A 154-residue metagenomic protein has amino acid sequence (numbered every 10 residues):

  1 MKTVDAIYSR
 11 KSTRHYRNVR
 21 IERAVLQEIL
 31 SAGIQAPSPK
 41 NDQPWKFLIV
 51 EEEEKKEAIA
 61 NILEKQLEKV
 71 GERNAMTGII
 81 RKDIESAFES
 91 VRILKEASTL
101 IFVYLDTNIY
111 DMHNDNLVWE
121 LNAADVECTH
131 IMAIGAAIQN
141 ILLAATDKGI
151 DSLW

Functional and structural regions predicted by a protein language model:
M1-Q27, Q43: Specificity-determining recognition surfaces
P37, A145: Hydrophobic pocket-lining residues that define ligand/cofactor binding sites across diverse proteins
P39-D42, I93-K95: Solvent-exposed alpha-helices and their adjacent loops that cap or buttress functional pockets in soluble metabolic
K40-E51: Short loop-to-beta-strand entry elements in the cores of soluble alpha/beta enzymes
I49-A133: Glycine/small-residue-rich phosphate/adenosyl-binding loop
C128-T129, K148-W154: GST superfamily/GST-like fold recognition
